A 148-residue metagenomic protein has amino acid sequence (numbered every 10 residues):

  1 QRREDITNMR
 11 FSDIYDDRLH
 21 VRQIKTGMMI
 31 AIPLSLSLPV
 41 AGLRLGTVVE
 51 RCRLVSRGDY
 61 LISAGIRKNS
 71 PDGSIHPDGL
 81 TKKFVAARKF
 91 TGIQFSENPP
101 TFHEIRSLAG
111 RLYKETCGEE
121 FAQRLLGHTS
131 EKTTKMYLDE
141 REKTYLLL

Functional and structural regions predicted by a protein language model:
Q1, I93-F95, H128: Helix N-cap/coil-helix junction residues
Q1-D17: Short, charged phosphate-coordinating catalytic segments
E4, D78, K132: Key DNA-contact positions within bacterial/archaeal DNA-binding proteins
T7, R111, T134-K135: Key DNA-contacting residues within the recognition helix of helix-turn-helix
L19-V21: Short hydrophobic/aromatic-rich beta-strand segments that constitute the beta-sheet cores of beta-sandwich/beta-barrel
Q23-G27, E119, L126-L148: Catalytic-site neighborhood detector that most strongly recognizes the C-terminal catalytic loop/helix of tyrosine
T26-E50, S56-A86: C-terminal catalytic core of Y-nucleophile DNA break-rejoin enzymes
T81-R124: Short, basic (Lys/Arg/His-rich) helix/loop patches that form interaction surfaces in the mid-to-C-terminal regions
